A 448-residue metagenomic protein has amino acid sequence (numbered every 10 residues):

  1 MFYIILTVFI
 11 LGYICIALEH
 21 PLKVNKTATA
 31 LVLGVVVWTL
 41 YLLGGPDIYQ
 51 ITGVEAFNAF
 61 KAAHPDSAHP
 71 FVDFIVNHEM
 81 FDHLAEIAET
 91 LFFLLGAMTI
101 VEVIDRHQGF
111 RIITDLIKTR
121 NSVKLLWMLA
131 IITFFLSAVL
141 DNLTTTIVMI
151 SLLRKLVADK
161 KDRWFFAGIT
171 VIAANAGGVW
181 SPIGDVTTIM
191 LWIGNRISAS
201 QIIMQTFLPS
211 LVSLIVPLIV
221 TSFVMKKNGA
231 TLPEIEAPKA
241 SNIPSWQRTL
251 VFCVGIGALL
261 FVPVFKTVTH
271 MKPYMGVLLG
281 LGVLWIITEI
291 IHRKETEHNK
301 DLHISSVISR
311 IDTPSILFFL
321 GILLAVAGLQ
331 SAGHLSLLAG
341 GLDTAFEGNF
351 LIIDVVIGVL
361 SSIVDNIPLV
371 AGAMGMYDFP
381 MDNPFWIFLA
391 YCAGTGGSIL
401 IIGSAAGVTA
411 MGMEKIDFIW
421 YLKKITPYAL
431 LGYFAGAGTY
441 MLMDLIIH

Functional and structural regions predicted by a protein language model:
Y3-G12, K23-A68, I87-T99, R248-A258 (+2 more regions): Hydrophobic mid-bilayer segments of alpha-helices in multi-pass membrane transport proteins, especially secondary
I4-L6, D159, W164, W180-S181 (+4 more regions): Juxtamembrane and boundary regions of transmembrane helices in multi-pass small-molecule transporters and channels
L6, A28-V32, L91, L126-I131 (+10 more regions): Hydrophobic alpha-helical transmembrane segments
P21-V24, G53-A56, D73-A88, A199-P209 (+4 more regions): Interfacial loop-to-helix junctions that mark the boundaries of transmembrane helices in multi-pass membrane
V37-I48, L84-A85, L136-L143, I147-A173 (+4 more regions): Membrane-interfacial helix-loop connectors
Y41-D82, M98-D115, F135-I147, R293-K294 (+2 more regions): Transmembrane alpha-helix boundary signature
F57-P65, A85, H107, R111-L116 (+3 more regions): Transmembrane helical segments that form the transport core of multi-pass membrane transport proteins
A85-L94, Q201-L218, V268-L281, F385-G396: Alpha-helical transmembrane segments
